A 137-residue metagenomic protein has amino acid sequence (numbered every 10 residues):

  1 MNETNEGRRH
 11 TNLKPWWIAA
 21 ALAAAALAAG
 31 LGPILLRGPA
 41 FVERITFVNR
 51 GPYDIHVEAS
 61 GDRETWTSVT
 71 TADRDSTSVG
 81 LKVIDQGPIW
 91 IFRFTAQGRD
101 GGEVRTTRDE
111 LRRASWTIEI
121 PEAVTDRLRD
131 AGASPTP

Functional and structural regions predicted by a protein language model:
M1-T4: N-terminal intrinsically disordered, acidic low-complexity segments at the extreme N-terminus
E6-A19, A29-L36, G101-P137: Extracellular beta-sheet/turn segments enriched in Thr/Pro/Gly and aliphatic residues
E43-G51: Asparagine-centered strand-capping/turn motif at beta-strand->loop junctions
P52-D62: Short, ordered, surface-exposed loop/turn motifs in non-cytosolic proteins
S60-T65, Q97-R99: Change "in extracellular beta-sheet-rich domains … of secreted and cell-surface proteins" to "in beta-sheet-rich domains
E64-S78: Short, acidic Ser/Thr/Gly-rich low-complexity loop/linker segments typical of extracellular and cell-surface proteins
S76-W90: Short Pro-Gly-centered beta-turn/loop motif in secreted/extracellular proteins
R93-T95: Extracellular recognition modules
